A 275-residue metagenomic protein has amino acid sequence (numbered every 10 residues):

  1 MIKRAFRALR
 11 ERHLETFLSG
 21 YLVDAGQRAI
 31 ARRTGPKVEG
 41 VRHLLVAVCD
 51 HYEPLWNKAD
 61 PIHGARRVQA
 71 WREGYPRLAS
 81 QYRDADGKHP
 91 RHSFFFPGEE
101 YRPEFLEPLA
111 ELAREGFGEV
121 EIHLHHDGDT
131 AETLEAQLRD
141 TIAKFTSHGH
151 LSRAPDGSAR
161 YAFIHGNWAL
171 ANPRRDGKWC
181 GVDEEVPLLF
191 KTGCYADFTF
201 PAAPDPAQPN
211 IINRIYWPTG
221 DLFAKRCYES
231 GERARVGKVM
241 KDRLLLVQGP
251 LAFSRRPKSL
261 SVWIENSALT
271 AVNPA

Functional and structural regions predicted by a protein language model:
I2-G118, H126, A159-N167: Active-site beta->alpha N-cap acidic-glycine motif
I2-R33, L151-A275: Active-site-adjacent pocket scaffolds in enzyme catalytic domains
H51, H123, L189: Conserved, mostly hydrophobic/aromatic
P54-W56, E100-P103, D129-T130, P204-A207 (+1 more regions): Flexible loop/turn segments at secondary-structure boundaries
I62-S80, F105-L106, L134-S147, K178-L188 (+1 more regions): Well-ordered, non-membrane alpha-helical segments in soluble/globular domains
F96, I122-L124, F198-A202: Glycine-rich, histidine-containing beta strand-loop boundary motifs that form or position
E104-E115, A136-I142, N210-T219: Aromatic- and acidic-residue-enriched segments that line the glycan-binding/catalytic groove of carbohydrate-active
L112-G149: Substrate-binding cleft of extracellular glycoside hydrolase catalytic domains
